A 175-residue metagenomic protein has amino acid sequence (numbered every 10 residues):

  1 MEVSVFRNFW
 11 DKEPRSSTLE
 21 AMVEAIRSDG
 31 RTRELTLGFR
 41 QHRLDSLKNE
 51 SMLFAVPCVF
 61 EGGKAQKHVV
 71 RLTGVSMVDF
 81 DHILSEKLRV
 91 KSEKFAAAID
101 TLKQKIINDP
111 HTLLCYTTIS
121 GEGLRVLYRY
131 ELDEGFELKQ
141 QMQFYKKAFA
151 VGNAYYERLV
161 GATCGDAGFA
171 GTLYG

Functional and structural regions predicted by a protein language model:
M1-G74, L84-K94: DNA replication initiation on ssDNA origins
M1-V3, H111-T118: Short, glycine- and small/hydrophobic-rich beta-strand elements in well-ordered beta-sheets
V5-W10, V56-E86, E131-G175: DNA replication initiation modules
I26, F39-K48, I106-P110, G152-V160: Hydrophobic, Leu/Ile/Phe/Ala-enriched alpha-helical segments that form helix-helix packing faces
V75-S76, F80-S85, K94-P110: A short, contiguous, amphipathic alpha-helix enriched in charged residues
S76-D79, L114-T117, R125: Structural recognition of the beta-strand scaffold that forms the well-ordered cores of secreted hydrolase catalytic
L114-S120, G165-F169: Short beta-strand
T118-D133: Short, conserved phosphate-binding/catalytic loop or strand-edge motifs used in phosphoryl-/nucleotidyl-transfer
